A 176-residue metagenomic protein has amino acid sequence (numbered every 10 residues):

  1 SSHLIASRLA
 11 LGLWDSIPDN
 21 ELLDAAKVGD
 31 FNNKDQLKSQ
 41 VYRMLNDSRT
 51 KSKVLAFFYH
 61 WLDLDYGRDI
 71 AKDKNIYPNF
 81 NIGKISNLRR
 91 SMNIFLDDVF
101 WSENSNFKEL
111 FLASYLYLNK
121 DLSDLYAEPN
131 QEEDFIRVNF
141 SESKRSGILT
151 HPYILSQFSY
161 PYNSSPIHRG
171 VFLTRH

Functional and structural regions predicted by a protein language model:
S1-H176: Active-site substrate-binding loop specific to GH73 endo-beta-N-acetylglucosaminidase modules in bacterial autolysins
